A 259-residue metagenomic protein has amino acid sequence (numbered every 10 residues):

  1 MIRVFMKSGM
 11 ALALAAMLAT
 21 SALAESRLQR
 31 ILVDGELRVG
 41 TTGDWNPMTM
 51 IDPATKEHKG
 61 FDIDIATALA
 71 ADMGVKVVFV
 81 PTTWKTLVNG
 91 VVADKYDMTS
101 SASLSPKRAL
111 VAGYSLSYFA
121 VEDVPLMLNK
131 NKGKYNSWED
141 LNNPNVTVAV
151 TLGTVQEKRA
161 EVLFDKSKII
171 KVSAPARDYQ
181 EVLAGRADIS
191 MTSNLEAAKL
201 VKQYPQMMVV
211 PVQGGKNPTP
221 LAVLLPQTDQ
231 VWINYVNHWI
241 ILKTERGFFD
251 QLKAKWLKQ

Functional and structural regions predicted by a protein language model:
E25-A102, L110: Extracytoplasmic small-molecule ligand-binding "clamshell" domains of the periplasmic binding protein/Venus flytrap
S26, V155-I169, V209-V212, I240-Q259: Ligand-binding clefts/hinges and TM-proximal coupling segments of bilobed small-molecule sensing domains
L28, H58, D62, A109-V121 (+2 more regions): A structural signal for short loop-to-beta-strand junctions that line the ligand-binding cleft of periplasmic/secreted
T49-T55, A66-V75, S137-N142, Q156-S173 (+3 more regions): Ligand-binding cleft/hinge of the Venus flytrap
I63, F79-N89, I170-A184, T219: Short helix-initiation/N-cap motifs at beta->coil->alpha
T86, A102-V111, K158-V162, L183-A184 (+1 more regions): A ligand-binding cleft/hinge motif common to bilobed small-molecule-binding domains
A120-V124, A198-I241, K258-Q259: Periplasmic-binding protein-like
N129-V146: Flexible hinge/capping segments at coil-to-helix
